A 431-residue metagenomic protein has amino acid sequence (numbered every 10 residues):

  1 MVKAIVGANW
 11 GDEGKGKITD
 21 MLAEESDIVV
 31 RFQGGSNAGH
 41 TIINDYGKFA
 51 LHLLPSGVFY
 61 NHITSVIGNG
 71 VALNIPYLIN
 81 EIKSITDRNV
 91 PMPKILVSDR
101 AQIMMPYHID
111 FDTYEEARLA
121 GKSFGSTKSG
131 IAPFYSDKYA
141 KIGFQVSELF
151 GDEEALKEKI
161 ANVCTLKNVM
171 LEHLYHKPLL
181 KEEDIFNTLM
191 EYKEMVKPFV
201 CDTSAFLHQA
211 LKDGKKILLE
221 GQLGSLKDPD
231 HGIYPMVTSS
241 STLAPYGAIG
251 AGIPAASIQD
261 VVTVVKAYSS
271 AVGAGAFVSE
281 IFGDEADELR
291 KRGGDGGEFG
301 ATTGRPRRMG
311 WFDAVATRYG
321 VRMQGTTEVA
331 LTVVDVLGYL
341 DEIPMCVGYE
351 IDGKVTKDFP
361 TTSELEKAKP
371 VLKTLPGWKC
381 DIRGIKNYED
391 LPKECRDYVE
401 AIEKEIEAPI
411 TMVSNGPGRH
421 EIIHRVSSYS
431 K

Functional and structural regions predicted by a protein language model:
M1-K431: Non-transmembrane, aqueous-exposed alpha-helical and coiled segments at domain scale
